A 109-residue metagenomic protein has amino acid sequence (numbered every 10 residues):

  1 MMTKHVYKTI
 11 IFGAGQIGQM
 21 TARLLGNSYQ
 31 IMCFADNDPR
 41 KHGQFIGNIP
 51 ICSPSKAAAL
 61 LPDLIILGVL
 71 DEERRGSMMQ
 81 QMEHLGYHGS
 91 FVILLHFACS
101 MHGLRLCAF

Functional and structural regions predicted by a protein language model:
M1-M2: A short, basic/flexible loop-to-alpha-helix module at the beginning of a structural domain
H5-L25: Glycine-rich adenosine-cofactor-binding loop
V6-Y7, I31, L61-L64: A general structural motif
I10-G15, Y29-I31, Q44-G47, E73: A short linear-motif detector with a strong N-terminal bias
L24-Y29, M82-H84: Short, solvent-exposed amphipathic alpha-helical segments in soluble enzyme and RNA/protein-processing domains
M32-N37: Short internal beta-strands
P39-F109: Phosphate-bearing ligand-interacting subdomains that bind or position ATP/ADP/UDP/GDP/NAD(P) or nucleotide-linked
